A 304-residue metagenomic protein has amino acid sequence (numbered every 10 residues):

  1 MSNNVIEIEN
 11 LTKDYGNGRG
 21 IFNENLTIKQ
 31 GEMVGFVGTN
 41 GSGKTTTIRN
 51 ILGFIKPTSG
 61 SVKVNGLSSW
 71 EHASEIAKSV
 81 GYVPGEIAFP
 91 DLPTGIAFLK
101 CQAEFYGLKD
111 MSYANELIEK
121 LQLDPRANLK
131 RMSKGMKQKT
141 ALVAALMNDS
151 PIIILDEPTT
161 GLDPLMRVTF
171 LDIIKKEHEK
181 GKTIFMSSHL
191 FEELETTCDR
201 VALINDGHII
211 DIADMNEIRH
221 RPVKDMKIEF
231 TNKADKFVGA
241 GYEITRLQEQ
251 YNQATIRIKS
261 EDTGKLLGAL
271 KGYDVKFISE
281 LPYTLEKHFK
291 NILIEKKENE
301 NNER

Functional and structural regions predicted by a protein language model:
M1-T12, E295-R304: ABC-family P-loop ATPase nucleotide-binding domain
N3-I6, K13-N205, D211: ABC transporter nucleotide-binding domains
H72, A145, I218, H288 (+1 more regions): Residues that scaffold the ATP/ADP-binding catalytic core of kinase and kinase-like folds
H72, D214, K265: Short acidic active-site motifs
F170-I258: ABC transporter nucleotide-binding domain
K224-E300, R304: Short, charged/small-residue-rich alpha-helical element at the C-terminal edge of ABC transporter nucleotide-binding
